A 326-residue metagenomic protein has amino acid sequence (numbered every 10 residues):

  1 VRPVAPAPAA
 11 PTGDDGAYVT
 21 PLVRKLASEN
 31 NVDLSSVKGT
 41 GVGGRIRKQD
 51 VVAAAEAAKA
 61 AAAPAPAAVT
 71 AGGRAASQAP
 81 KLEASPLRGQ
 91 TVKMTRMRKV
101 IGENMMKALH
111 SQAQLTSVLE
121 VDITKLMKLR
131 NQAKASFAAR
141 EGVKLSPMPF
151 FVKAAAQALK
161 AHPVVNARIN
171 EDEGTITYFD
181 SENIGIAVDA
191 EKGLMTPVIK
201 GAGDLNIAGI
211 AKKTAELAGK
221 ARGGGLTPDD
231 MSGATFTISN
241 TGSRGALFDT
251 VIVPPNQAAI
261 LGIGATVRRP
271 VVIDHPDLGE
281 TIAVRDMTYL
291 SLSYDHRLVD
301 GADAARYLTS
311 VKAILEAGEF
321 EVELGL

Functional and structural regions predicted by a protein language model:
V1-P3, A7-A10, E56-A68: Intrinsically disordered, low-complexity, charge-biased segments
R2-A7, A17, A76, G193: Generic N-terminal simple sequence motifs
T12-Y18: Acidic, low-complexity mobile loops and tails
D14, D50-V52: Short low-complexity, flexible loop/linker segments enriched in glycine and/or proline with clustered acidic
Y18, A54-E56: Structured core of small recognition/catalytic domains
L26, N30-V32, T40-R45, Q49-D50 (+1 more regions): C-terminal catalytic/motor cores of large multi-domain enzyme assemblies
S36: N-terminal glycine-rich, Lys/His-bearing helix-loop that initiates the first secondary-structure elements of many
